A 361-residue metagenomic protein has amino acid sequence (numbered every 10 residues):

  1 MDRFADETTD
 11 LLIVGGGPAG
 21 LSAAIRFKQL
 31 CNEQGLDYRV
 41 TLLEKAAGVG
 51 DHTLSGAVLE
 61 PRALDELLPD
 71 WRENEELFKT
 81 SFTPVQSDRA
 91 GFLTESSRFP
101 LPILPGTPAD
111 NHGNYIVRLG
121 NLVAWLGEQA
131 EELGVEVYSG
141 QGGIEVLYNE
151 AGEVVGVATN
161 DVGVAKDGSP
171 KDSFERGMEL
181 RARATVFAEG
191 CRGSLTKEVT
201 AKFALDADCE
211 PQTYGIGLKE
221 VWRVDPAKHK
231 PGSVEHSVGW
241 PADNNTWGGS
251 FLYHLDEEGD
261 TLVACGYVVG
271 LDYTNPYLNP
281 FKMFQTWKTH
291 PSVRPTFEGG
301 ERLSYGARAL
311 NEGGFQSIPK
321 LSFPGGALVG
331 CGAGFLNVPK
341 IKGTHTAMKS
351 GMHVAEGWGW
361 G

Functional and structural regions predicted by a protein language model:
M1-V14, G134-Y138: Glycine/serine-rich loop-strand microenvironments at binding/catalytic pocket rims
D2-E7, L30, L36, A333-K340 (+1 more regions): Glycine- and aromatic-enriched mobile tails/lids
D10-T41: N-terminal Rossmann-like FAD-binding beta1-loop-alpha1 element of flavoenzymes
G16, N111-L119, E175, A207 (+1 more regions): Alpha-helix N-cap/helix-initiation motif
A19, G48, R192: Conserved Rossmann-like nucleotide-cofactor binding loop
Q34-G35, G120, A124-W125, Q129-V293 (+1 more regions): Predominantly flavin-linked oxidoreductase catalytic cores and closely associated redox partners
D37-Y38, K45-S96: N-terminal FAD cofactor-binding segment of flavoenzymes
L278-M352: FAD/FMN-dependent oxidoreductases across multiple families
